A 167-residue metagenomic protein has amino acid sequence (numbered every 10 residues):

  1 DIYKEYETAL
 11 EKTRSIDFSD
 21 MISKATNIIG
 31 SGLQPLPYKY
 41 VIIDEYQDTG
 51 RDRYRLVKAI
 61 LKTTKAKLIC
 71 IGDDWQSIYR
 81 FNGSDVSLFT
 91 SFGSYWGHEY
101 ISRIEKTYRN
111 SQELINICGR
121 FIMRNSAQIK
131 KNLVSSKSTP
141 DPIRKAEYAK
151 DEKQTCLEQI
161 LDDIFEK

Functional and structural regions predicted by a protein language model:
D1-I2, K167: Accessible peptide chain termini
I2-S91, K106-N110: Conserved helicase NTPase motor core
T63-A66, D73-W75, W96-I101, T139-I143: Short glycine-/polar-rich loops that comprise or flank the Walker A/P-loop and associated switch/sensor motifs
H98-Y100, K106-K167: Helicase P-loop NTPase motor core
